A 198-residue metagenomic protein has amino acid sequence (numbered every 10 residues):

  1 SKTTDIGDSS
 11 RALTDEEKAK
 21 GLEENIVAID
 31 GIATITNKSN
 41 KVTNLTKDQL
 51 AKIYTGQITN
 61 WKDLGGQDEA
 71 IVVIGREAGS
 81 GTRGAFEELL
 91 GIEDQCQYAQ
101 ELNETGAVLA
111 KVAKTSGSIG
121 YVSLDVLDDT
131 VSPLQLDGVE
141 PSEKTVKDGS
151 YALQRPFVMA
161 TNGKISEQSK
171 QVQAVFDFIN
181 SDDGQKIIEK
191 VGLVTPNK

Functional and structural regions predicted by a protein language model:
S1-K198: Exported/periplasmic ABC-transporter solute-binding proteins
